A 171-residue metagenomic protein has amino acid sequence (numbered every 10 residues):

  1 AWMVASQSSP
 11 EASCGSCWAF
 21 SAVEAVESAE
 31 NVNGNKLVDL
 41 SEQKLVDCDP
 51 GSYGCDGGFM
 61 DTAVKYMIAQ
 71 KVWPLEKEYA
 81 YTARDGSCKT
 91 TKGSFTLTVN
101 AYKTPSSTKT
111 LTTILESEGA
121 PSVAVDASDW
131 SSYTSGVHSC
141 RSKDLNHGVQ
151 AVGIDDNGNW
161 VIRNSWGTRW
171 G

Functional and structural regions predicted by a protein language model:
A1-G171: Catalytic-core signature of thiol
